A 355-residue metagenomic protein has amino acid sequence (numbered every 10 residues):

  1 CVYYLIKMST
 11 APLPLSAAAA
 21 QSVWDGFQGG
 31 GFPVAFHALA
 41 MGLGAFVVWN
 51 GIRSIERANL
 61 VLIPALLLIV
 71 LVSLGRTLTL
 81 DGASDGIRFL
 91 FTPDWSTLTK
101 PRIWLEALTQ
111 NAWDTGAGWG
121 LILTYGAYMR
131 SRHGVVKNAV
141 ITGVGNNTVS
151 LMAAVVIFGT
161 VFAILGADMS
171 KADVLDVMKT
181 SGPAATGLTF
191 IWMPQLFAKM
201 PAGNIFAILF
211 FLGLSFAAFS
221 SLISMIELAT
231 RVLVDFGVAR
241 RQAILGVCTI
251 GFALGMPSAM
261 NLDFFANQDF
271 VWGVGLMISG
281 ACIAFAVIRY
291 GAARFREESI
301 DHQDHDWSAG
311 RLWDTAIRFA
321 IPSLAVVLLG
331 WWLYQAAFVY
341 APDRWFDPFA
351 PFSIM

Functional and structural regions predicted by a protein language model:
C1-I52, D81-E106, K171-V177, P183-F190 (+3 more regions): Inter-helical loop and helix-membrane interface segments of multi-pass membrane transporters/permeases
C1-Y3, P64-L74, G145-V161, I250-L254 (+2 more regions): Hydrophobic alpha-helical membrane-insertion segments
L5-I6, A35, L39-R76, N146 (+1 more regions): Membrane-interface loop-to-helix entry segments
P12-W49, T115-L123, I208-L212, L222-I226 (+2 more regions): Transmembrane alpha-helical segments of multi-pass small-molecule transport proteins
G29-G30, T230-C248, V271-L333, Y340-F352: C-terminal membrane-solvent junction of multi-pass transporters and transport-like membrane proteins
A38-L43, L105-G116, L209-F219, V271 (+3 more regions): Hydrophobic alpha-helical transmembrane segments of multi-pass membrane proteins
A45-I52, G126-R132, V287-A293: Structural signal for the C-terminal ends of transmembrane alpha-helices and the immediately following loop
E56-I223, F236-V238, Q242-A243, I250: Membrane-embedded translocation segments of transport machinery
